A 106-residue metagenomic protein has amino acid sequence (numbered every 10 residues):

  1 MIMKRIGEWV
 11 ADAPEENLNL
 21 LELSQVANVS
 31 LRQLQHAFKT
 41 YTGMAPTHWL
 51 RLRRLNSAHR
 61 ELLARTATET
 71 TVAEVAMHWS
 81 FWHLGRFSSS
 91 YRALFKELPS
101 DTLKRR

Functional and structural regions predicted by a protein language model:
M1-H48, A67-H78: DNA-binding recognition helix and immediately preceding turn/loop of helix-turn-helix/winged-helix domains
V10, H59-L63: Short, amphipathic alpha-helical "recognition" segments used to contact nucleic acids or chromatin
E22, L50-R60, P99-R106: Short, basic, alpha-helical segments at the C-terminal edge of helix-turn-helix-like DNA-binding modules
A27, Y41, R53-L55, H59 (+2 more regions): C-terminal helix-loop subdomains that flank or include functional centers
L34, A58, F87: Short hydrophobic/aromatic patches on the structural cores and recognition surfaces of FHA
F38, R65-L103: Sequence-specific DNA-binding recognition helix
Y41-T42, R53, S57, R65 (+2 more regions): The DNA-recognition helices of helix-turn-helix-type DNA-binding domains
